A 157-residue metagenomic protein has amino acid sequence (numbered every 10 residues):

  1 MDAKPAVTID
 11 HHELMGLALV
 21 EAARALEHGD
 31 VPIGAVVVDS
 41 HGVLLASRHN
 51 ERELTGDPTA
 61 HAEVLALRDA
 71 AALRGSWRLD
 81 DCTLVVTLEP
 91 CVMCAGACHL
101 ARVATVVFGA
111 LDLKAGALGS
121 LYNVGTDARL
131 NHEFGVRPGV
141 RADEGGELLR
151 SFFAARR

Functional and structural regions predicted by a protein language model:
M1-H28, L44, M93-R157: Zinc-dependent deaminase
G29-I33, D80: Short, basic and Ser/Thr-rich N-terminal targeting/leader segments
I33-G42: Short beta-strand scaffold segments in enzyme catalytic cores
A46-R48: Short hydrophobic alpha-helix segments
L54-L65: A short, polar/charged loop-to-alpha-helix boundary motif
R68: Short alpha-helical segments enriched in small residues
S76-E89: Immediate flanking context of iron-sulfur cluster ligation sites
